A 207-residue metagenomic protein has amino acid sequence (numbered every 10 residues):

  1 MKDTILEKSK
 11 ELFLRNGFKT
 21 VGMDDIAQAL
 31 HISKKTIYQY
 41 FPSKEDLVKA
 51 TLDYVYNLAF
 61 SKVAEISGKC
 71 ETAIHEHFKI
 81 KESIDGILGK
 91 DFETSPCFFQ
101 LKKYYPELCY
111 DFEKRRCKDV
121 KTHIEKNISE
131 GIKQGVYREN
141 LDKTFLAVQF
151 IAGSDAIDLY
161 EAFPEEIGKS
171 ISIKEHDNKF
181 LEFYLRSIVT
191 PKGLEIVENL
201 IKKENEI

Functional and structural regions predicted by a protein language model:
T4, K8, L12-D46, A50: Helix-turn-helix
A50, A64-E93, A147-F150, K174-D177: Hydrophobic alpha-helical connector segments
L52-F60: Short, basic, alpha-helical segments at the C-terminal edge of helix-turn-helix-like DNA-binding modules
E82-G89, F98-K103, F183-I188: Helix-loop "lid/cap" segments that line or gate small-molecule binding pockets
G89, E93-E125, K133-V136, L141-F145: Short secondary-structure transition hinges
C97-Y105, P164-I167, N199-K203: Short linear capping/connector segments at secondary-structure termini
K126-E130, Q134, I167-I207: C-terminal peripheral helix-coil segments that are non-catalytic and often amphipathic
A156-E161: Membrane-embedded alpha-helical segments of multi-pass transporters/permeases
